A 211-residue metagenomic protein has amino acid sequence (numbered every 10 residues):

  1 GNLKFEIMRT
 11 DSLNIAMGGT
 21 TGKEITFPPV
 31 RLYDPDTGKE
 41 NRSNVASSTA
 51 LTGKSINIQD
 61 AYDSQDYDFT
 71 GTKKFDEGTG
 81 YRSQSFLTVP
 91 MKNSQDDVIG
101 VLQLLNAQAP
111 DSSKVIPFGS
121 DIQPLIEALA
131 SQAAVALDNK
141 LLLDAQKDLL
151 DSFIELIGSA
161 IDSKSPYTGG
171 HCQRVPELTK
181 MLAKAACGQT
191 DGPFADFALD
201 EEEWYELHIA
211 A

Functional and structural regions predicted by a protein language model:
G1-E40, D63-S64: GAF sensory/regulatory domain recognition with acknowledged cross-activation on helical regulatory dimers
N41, D97, S112-D138: Amphipathic alpha-helical "output/dimerization" segments
N41-S47, K54, Q59-S85, A107-I116: Signal-transducing coupling segments at domain and membrane junctions
L51-S55, V101, P124-D144, A160 (+1 more regions): Signal-transmission/dimerization alpha-helices at domain junctions
Q84-N93, G100: A short, aliphatic-rich beta-strand micro-motif
M91-S94, A107-A109: Sensor-regulatory modules in signal-transduction proteins
G100-V101, A107: Short glycine-/small-residue motifs
L150-A211: Histidine- and acidic-residue-rich, metal-dependent catalytic cores
